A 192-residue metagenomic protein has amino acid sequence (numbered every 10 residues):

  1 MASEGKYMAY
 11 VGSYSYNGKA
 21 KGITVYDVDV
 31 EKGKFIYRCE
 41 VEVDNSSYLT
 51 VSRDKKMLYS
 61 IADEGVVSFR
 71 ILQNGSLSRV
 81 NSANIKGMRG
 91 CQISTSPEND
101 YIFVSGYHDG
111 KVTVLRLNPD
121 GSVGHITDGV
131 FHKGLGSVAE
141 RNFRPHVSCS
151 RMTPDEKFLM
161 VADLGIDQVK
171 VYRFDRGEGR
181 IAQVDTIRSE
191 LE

Functional and structural regions predicted by a protein language model:
S3-G5, V51-K55, P97-N99, P154-D155: Residue-level detector of Asp-centered blade-edge/turn motifs that repeat once per structural unit in beta-propeller
G5, K19, N45, R89 (+2 more regions): Beta-rich catalytic cores
Y14-Y16, I61-D63, Y107, L117 (+2 more regions): Short loop/turn segments immediately following the C-termini of beta-strands
Y26-K32, F69-S76, V114-G124, R173-R180: Short loop/turn segments immediately following beta-strands, especially the blade-tip and inter-blade linker loops
E31-C39, S76-S82, V123-I126, L135-G136 (+1 more regions): Blade-edge beta-strand/turn elements of extracellular beta-propeller and related beta-sheet repeat scaffolds
E42, K86, F143, S189-L191: Conserved loop/turn at the beginning of each blade in beta-propeller domains
L77-C149: Asp-box/WD-like beta-propeller blade repeats and closely related beta-sheet repeat scaffolds
